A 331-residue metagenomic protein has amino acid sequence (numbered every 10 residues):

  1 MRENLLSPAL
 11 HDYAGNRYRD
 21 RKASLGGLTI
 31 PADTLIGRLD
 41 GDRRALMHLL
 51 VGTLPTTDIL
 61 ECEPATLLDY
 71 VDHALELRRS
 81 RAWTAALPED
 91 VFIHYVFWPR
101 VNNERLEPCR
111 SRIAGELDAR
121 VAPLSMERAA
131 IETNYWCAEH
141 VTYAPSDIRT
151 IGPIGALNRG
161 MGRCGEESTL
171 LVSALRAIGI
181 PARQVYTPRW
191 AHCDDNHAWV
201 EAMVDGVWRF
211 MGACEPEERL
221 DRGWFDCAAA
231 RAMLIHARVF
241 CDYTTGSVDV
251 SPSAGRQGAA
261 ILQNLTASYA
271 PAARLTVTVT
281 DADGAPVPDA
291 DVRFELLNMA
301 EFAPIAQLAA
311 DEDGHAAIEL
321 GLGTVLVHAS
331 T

Functional and structural regions predicted by a protein language model:
E3-R159, D194-D195: Secondary-structure boundary elements
G115-R120, L124-S125, A129-Y135, H140 (+3 more regions): Hydrophobic/aromatic-rich core segments of domains that either
R256-S268: Extracellular beta-sheet/turn segments enriched in Thr/Pro/Gly and aliphatic residues
A273-G284: A short, amphipathic beta-strand motif
A282-E301, L322: Short, ordered, surface-exposed loop/turn motifs in non-cytosolic proteins
N298-G321: Short, acidic Ser/Thr/Gly-rich low-complexity loop/linker segments typical of extracellular and cell-surface proteins
G323-T331: A short, solvent-exposed beta-strand micro-motif common in secreted/extracellular proteins
